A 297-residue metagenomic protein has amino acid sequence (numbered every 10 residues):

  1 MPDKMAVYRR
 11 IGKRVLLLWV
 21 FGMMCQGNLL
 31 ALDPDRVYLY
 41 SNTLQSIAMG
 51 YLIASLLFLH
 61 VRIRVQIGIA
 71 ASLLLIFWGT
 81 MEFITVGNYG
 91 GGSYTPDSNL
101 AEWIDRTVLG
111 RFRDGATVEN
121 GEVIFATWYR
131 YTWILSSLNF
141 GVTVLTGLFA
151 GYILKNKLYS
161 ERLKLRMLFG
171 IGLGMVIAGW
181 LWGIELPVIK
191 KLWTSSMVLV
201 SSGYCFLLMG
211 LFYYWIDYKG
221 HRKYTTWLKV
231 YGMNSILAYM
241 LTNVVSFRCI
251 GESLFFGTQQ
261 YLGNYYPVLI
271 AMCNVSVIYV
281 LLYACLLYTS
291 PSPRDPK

Functional and structural regions predicted by a protein language model:
M1-L30, Y38: Membrane helical hairpin/interfacial module
W19-L29, I177-W182, G232-L254, I278: Kinked, hydrophobic transmembrane alpha-helices enriched for aromatic residues and small/kink-inducing positions
Y40-L52, L138-T146, L199-L207, M272-S276: Membrane-embedded alpha-helical segments of multi-pass membrane proteins, especially the transmembrane helices
I63-V142: Long hydrophobic alpha-helical segments that form multi-pass transmembrane helix bundles in integral membrane proteins
Y131-N139, K190-S202, T225, K229-A238 (+1 more regions): Membrane-interface transmembrane-helix boundary segments in multi-pass integral membrane proteins
L148-Y214: Long, well-ordered mid-to-C-terminal structural blocks that present hydrophobic/aromatic surfaces
L165-I177, S195, D217-N243: Functional transmembrane helices that form membrane-embedded active or gating regions
Y288-K297: Single conserved hydrophobic/aromatic residue that forms the stacking wall/gate of nucleotide- or nucleobase-binding
